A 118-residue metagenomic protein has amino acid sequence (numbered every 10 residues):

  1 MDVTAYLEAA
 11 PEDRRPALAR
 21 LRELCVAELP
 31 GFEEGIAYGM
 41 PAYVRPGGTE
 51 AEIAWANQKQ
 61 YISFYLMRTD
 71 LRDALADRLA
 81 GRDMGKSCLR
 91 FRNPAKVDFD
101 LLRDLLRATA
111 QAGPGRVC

Functional and structural regions predicted by a protein language model:
M1-C118: Charge-dense, helix-prone N-terminal extensions
